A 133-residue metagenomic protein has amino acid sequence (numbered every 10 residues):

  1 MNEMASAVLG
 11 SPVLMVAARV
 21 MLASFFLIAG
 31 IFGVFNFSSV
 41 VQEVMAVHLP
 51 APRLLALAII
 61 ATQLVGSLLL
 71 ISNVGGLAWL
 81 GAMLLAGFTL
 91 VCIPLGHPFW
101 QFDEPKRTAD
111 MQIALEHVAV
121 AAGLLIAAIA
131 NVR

Functional and structural regions predicted by a protein language model:
M1-S39, P50-V65, S72-R133: Extended, low-polarity transmembrane helix blocks
E43-L49: Interfacial loop at the N-terminal end of multi-pass membrane proteins
